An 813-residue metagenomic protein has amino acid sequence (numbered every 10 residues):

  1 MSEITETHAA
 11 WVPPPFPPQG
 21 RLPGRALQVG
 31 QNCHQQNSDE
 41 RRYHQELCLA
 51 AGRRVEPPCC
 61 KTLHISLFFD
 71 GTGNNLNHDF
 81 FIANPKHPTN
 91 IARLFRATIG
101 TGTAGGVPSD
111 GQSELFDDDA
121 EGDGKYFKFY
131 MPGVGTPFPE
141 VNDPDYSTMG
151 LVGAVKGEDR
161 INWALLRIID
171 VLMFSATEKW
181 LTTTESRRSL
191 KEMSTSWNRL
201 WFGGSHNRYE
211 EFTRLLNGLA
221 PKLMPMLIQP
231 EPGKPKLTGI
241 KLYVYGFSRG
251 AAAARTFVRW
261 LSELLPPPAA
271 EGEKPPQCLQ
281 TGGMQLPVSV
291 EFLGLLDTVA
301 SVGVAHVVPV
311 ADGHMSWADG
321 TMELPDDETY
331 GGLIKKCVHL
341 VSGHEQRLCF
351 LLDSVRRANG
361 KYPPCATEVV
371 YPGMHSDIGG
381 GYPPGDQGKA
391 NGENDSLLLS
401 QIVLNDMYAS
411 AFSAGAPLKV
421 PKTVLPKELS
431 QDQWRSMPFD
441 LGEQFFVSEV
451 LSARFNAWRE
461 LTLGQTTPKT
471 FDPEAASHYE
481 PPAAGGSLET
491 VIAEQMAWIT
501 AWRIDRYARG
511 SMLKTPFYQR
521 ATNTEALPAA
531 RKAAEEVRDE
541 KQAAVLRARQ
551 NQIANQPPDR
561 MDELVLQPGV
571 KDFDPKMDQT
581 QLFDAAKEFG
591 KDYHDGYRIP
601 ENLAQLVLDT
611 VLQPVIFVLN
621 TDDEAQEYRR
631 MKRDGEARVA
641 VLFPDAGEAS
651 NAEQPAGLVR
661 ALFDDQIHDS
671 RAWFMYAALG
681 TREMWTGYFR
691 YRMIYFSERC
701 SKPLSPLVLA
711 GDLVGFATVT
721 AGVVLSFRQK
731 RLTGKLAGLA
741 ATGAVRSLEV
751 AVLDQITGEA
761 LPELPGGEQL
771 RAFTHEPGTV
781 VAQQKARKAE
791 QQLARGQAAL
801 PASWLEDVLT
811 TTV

Functional and structural regions predicted by a protein language model:
S2-V813: Active-site- or binding-pocket-proximal scaffold segments within functional domains
